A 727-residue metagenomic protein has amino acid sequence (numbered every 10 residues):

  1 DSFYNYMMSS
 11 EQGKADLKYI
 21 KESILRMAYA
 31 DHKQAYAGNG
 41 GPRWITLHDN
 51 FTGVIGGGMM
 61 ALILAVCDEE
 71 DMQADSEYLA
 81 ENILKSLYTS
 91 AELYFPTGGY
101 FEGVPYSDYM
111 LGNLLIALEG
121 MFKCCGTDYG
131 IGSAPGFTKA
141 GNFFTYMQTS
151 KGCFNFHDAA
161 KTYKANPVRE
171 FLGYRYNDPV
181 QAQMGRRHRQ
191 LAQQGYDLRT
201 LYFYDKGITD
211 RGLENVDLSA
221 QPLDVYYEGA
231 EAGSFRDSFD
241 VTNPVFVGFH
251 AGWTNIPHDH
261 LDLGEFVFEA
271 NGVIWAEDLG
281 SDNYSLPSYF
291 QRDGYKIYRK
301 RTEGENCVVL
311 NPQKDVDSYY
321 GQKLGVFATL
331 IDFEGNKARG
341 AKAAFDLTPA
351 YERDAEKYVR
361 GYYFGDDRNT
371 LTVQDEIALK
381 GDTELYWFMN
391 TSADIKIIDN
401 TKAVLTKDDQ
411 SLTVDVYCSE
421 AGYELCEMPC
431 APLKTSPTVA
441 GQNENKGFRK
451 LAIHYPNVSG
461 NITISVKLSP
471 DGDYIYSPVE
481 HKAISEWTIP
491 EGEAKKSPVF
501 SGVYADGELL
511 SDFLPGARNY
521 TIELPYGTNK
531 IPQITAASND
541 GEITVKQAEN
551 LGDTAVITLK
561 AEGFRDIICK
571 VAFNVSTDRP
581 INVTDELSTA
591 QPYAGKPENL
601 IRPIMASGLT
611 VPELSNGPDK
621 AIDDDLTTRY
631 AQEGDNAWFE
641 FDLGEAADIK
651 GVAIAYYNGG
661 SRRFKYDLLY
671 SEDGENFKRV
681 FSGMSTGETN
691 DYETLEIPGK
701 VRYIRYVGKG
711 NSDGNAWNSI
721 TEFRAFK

Functional and structural regions predicted by a protein language model:
D1-P105, F203, G207-A220: Active-site lining segments of carbohydrate-active enzymes
Y106-W275, V458-S459, H481-F500, E508-P515: Carbohydrate-active enzyme catalytic cores, enriched for enzymes that act on polyanionic acidic polysaccharides
P287-Y504, E508-N519, T577-I581: CBM-like, beta-strand-rich accessory domains located in the C-terminal region of large, secreted polysaccharide-active
I462, P532, D553-A555, K700-I704: Exposed beta-strand face motif in extracellular beta-rich ectodomains
S469, K560-E562, K709-N711: Beta-strand-rich extracellular modules
P490-P592, K596-N599: Beta-rich interaction/scaffold domains
N616, A621-F681, S685-K727: Aromatic, loop-rich ligand-recognition surfaces of beta-strand-rich domains
